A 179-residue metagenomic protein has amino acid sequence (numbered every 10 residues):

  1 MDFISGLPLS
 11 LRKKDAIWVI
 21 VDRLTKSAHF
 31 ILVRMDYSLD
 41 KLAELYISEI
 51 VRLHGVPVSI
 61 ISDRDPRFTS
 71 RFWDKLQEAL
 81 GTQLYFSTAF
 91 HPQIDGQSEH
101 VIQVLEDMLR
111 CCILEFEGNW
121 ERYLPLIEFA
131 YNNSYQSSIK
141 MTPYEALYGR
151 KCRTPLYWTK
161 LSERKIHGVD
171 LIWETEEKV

Functional and structural regions predicted by a protein language model:
M1-V179: Integrase module of LTR retroelements
